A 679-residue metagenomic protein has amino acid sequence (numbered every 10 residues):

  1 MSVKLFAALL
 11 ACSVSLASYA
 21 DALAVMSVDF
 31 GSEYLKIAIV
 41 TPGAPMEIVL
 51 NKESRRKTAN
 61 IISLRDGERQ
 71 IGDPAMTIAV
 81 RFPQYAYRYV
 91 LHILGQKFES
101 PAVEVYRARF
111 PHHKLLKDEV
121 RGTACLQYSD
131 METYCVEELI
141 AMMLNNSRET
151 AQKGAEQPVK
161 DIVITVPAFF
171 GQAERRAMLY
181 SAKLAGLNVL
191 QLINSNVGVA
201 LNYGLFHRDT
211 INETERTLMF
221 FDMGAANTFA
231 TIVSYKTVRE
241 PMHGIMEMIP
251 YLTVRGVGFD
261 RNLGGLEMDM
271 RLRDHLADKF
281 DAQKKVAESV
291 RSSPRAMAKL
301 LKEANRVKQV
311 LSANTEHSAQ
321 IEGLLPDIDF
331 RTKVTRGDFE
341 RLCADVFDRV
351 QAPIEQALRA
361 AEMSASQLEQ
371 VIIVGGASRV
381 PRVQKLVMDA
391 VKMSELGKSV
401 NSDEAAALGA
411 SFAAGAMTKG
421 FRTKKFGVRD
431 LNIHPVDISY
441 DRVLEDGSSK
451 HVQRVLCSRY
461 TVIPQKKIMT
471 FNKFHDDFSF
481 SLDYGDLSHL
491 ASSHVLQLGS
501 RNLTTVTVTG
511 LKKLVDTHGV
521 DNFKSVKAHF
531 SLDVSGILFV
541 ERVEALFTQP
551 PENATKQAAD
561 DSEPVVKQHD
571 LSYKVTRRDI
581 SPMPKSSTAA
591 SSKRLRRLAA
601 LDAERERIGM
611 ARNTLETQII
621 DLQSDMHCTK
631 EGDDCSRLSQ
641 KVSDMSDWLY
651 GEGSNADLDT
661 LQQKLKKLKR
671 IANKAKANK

Functional and structural regions predicted by a protein language model:
M1-V3, K679: A positional/structural detector of protein chain ends, strongest at the extreme C-terminus and weakly at the extreme
V3-Y19: Cleavable N-terminal signal peptides of Sec/SRP-targeted secreted and luminal proteins
Y19-V105, T133, M142, E149-K679: Oxyanion-binding/catalytic loops of NTP- or PPi-dependent enzymes
V105-L126, A313-E322: Reverse-transcriptase-like RNA-dependent polymerase core
Q127-E132: Short glycine/proline- and acidic residue-enriched helix-loop micro-motifs that form flexible lids or anion-recognition
C135-E137: Hydrophobic alpha-helical hairpins/lids featuring a short glycine-rich hinge
